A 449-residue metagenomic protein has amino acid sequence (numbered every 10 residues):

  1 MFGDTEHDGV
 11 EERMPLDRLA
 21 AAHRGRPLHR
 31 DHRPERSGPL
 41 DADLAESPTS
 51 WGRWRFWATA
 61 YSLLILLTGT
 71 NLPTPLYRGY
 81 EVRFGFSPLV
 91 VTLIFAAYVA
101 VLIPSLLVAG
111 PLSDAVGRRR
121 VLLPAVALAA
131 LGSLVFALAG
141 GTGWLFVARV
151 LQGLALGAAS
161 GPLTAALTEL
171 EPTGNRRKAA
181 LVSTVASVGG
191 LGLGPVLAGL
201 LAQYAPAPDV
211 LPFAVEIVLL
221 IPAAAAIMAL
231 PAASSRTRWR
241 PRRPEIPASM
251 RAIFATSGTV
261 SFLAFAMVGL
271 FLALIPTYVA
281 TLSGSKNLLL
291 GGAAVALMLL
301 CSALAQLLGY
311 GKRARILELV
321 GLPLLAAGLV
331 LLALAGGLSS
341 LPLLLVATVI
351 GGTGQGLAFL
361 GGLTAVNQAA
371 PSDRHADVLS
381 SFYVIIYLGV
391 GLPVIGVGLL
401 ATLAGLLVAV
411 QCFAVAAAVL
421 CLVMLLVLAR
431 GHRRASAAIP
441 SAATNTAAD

Functional and structural regions predicted by a protein language model:
G85, G117, L138-W144, P206 (+1 more regions): Helix-breaking motifs and short loop linkers at transmembrane-helix boundaries and internal kinks in secondary membrane
I103-G140: Conserved MFS/SLC helix-loop-helix module at the cytosolic interface between two early adjacent transmembrane helices
G143-Q152, P342-I350: Paired small-residue
V150-V185: Cytoplasmic helix-loop-helix junction between adjacent transmembrane helices in 12-TM secondary transporters
K178-M228: Helix-loop-helix hairpin linking two adjacent transmembrane segments in secondary transporters
L211-A226, V410-L426: Symmetry-related core transmembrane helices of the 12-TM Major Facilitator Superfamily/SLC fold
L317-L360: C-terminal transmembrane helical hairpin of 12-TM major facilitator-type secondary transporters
L363-V408, F413: A late C-terminal transmembrane helix in Major Facilitator Superfamily
